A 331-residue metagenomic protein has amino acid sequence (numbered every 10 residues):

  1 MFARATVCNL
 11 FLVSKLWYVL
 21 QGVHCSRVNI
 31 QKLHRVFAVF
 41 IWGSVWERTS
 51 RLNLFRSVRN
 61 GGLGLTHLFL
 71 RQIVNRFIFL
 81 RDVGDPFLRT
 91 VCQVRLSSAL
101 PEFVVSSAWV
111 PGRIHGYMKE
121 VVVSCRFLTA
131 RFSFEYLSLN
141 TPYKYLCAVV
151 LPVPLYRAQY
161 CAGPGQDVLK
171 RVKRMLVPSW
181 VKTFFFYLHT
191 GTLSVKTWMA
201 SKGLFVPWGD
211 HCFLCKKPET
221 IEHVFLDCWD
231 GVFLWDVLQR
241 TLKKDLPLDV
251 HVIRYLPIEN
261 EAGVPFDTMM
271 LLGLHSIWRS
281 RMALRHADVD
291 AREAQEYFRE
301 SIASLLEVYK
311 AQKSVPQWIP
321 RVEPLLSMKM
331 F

Functional and structural regions predicted by a protein language model:
M1-C25, I78-G84, K244-I253: Basic, alpha-helical interaction scaffolds
M1-T6, Y18-V28, L52-R56, L256-A262 (+1 more regions): Short, solvent-exposed helix-loop connector elements
V7, L12-G22, N60-L70, F185 (+3 more regions): Short, conserved catalytic/metal-binding micro-motifs enriched in Asp/Glu and His
K15, V19, V36-F40, R71 (+7 more regions): Generic, well-ordered alpha-helical scaffold segments in large soluble proteins
K15-N29, Q72-D85, T190-M199, H275-R292: Short helix-capping/linker segments at secondary-structure and domain boundaries
L33, V45-T197, K310-F331: Extended C-terminal regions of large enzymes
L33-I41, F298-L305: Short amphipathic alpha-helical coiled-coil/interface segments
W46, S50-N53, Y160-F331: Family-specific functional microsites
